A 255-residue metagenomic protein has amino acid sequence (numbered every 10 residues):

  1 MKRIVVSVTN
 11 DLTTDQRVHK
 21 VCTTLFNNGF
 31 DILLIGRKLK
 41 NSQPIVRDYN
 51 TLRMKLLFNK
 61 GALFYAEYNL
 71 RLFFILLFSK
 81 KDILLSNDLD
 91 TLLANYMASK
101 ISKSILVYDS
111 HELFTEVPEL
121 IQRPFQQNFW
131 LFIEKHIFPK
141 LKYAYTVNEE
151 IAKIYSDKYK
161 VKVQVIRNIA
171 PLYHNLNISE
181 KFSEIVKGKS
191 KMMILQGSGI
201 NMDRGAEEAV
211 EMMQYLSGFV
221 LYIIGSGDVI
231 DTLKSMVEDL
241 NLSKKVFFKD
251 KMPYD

Functional and structural regions predicted by a protein language model:
M1-K40, Y143, E207, E211-L216: N-terminal subdomain of nucleotide-sugar transferases
V5-S7, Y145, F182-Q214, L221-Y222: Conserved donor-binding/catalytic core segment of Leloir-type glycosyltransferases
G36, L131-I178, I185-G188, L195-Q196 (+1 more regions): Donor nucleotide-sugar binding/catalytic pocket of nucleotide-sugar-dependent glycosyltransferases
Y49-I75, E116, Q122-Q126: A short, charged, and often flexible helix/loop element on the N-terminal side of the glycosyltransferase catalytic
F64-E67, I105, F114-H136, I178 (+1 more regions): Nucleotide-sugar donor phosphate/pyrophosphate-binding loop at the beta->alpha transition of glycosyltransferases
L70-F78, L93, M97-I101, F125-A144 (+1 more regions): Membrane-proximal helix-turn-helix segments that form the acceptor-binding/catalytic region of lipid-linked
I75-L92, S104-V107: Short N-terminal targeting/anchoring amphipathic segment
I224, D231-D255: Nucleotide-activated donor-binding/catalytic signature segment of Leloir-type glycosyltransferases, i.e., the conserved
